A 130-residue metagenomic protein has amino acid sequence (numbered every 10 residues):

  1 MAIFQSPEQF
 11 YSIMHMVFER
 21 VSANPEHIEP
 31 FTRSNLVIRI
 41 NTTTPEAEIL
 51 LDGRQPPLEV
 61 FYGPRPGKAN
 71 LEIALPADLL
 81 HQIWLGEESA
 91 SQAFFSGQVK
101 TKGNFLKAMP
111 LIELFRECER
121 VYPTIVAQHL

Functional and structural regions predicted by a protein language model:
M1-L130: Feature captures hydrophobic
